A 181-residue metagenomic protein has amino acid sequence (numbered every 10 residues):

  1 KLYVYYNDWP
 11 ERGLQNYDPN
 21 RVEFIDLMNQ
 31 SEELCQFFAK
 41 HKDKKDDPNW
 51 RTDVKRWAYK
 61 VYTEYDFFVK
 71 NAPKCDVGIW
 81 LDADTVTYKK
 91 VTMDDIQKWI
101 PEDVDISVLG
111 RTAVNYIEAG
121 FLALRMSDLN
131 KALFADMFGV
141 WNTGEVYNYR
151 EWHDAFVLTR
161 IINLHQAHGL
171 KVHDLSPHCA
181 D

Functional and structural regions predicted by a protein language model:
L2-N7: Short internal beta-strands
P10-A72: Active-site-proximal specificity loops/subdomain of glycosyltransferases
G13-N16, K89-T92, R160: A short acidic (Asp/Glu
W57-V108: GT-A fold catalytic core of metal-dependent nucleotide-sugar glycosyltransferases, centered on the diacidic
E64, L122, L158-I161: A residue-level signal for conserved active-site and pocket-lining positions in enzyme catalytic cores
Y116-I117: Short, solvent-exposed loop/turn segments at the edges of secondary structure
G120-D128: Short glycine- and hydrophobic/aromatic-rich loop-to-beta-strand nucleating segment in the catalytic cores
D128-D181: Catalytic core and acceptor-binding pocket of nucleotide-sugar-dependent glycosyltransferases
